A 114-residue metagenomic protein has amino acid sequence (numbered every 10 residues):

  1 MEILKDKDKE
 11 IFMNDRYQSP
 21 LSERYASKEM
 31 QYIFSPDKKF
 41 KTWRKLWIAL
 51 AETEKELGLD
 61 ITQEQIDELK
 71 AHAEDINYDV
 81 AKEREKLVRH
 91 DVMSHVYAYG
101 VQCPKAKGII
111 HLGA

Functional and structural regions predicted by a protein language model:
E2-A114: A helix-coil-helix interface module used to build multimeric assemblies and to scaffold catalytic/cofactor sites
